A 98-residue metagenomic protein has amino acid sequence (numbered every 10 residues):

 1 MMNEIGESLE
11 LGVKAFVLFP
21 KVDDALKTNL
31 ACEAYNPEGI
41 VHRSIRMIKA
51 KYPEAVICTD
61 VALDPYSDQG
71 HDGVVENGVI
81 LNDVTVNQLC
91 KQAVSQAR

Functional and structural regions predicted by a protein language model:
M2-R98: Alpha/beta enzyme core
